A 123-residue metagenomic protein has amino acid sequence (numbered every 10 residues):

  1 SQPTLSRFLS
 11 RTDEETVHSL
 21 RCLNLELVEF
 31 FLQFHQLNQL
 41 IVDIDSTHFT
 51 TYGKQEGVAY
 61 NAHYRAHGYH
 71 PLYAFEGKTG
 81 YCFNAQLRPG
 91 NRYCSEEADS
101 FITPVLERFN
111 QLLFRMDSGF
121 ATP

Functional and structural regions predicted by a protein language model:
Q2-Y73: Active-site-proximal, Lys/Arg-enriched surface segment that forms a nucleic-acid-binding/basic interface patch
S6-L9, N24, D99-L106, P123: Short, well-ordered alpha-helical packing segments
Q36, F109-N110: Short helix-loop-beta connector
L37, G90-R92, G119: Short strand->helix junction
D45, Q111-A121: Acidic/histidine-rich, metal-coordinating catalytic segments
Y52-G57, F83-L87, E97, P123: Short acidic, glycine/serine/threonine-rich loops at helix termini
A62-F109: Electropositive, glycine- and tryptophan-enriched low-complexity nucleic-acid-binding patches
